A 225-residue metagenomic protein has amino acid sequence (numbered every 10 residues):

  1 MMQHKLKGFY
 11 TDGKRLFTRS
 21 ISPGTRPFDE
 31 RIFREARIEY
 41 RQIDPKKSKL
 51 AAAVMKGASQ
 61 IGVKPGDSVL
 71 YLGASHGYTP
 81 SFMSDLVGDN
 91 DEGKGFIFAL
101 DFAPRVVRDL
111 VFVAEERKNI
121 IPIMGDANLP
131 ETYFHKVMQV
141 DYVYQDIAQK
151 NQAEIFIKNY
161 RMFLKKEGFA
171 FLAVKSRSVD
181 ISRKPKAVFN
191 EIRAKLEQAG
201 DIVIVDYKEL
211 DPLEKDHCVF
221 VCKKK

Functional and structural regions predicted by a protein language model:
M1-Y40: N-terminal auxiliary segments of SAM/dcSAM-dependent transferases
E39-M55: Conserved SAM-binding loop and adjacent beta-strand
A58-K64, G88, K136-V137: Glycine-rich helix-loop-beta junction characteristic of Rossmann-like nucleotide cofactor-binding loops
K64, V87-G93, F163-E167: Helix-to-beta-strand junctions that scaffold the AdoMet/dcAdoMet cofactor pocket in Class I SAM-dependent enzymes
K64-H76: Conserved class I S-adenosyl-L-methionine
S75-E92: Conserved SAM-binding loop of SAM-dependent methyltransferases across substrates and taxa, primarily the Class I
L100-Y144, A148-Q152: S-adenosyl-L-methionine
V106-R108, I155-K224: C-terminal substrate-binding/active-site "lid" region of AdoMet-derived donor-dependent transferases
